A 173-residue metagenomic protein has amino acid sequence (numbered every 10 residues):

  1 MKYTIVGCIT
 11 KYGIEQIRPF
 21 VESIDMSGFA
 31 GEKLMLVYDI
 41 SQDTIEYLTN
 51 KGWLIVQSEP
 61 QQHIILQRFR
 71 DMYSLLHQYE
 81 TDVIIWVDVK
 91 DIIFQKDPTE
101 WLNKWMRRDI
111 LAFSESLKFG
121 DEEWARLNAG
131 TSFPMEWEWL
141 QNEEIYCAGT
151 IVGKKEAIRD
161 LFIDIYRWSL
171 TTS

Functional and structural regions predicted by a protein language model:
M1-D82, E156: N-terminal anchoring/stem segment of glycosyltransferases
V6-G7, L111-F113, T150-V152: Structural recognition of the beta-strand scaffold that forms the well-ordered cores of secreted hydrolase catalytic
C8-T10, D88-V89, S114-S116: Active-site-proximal beta-strand/loop segments in catalytic clefts of secreted hydrolases
I17, I45, Q95-P98, F162: Short glycine-/acidic-enriched loop or helix-start segments at secondary-structure transitions that form or flank
M26, H63, F69-M72, F94-Q95 (+3 more regions): Membrane-interface amphipathic segments in extracytoplasmic regions
T81-K90: Short beta-strand-to-loop acidic/aromatic patch adjacent to the donor-nucleotide binding site
I92-M135: Conserved donor-nucleotide/metal-binding helix-loop-beta segment in metal-dependent transferases, i.e., the alpha-helix
L140-S173: Catalytic core and acceptor-binding pocket of nucleotide-sugar-dependent glycosyltransferases
